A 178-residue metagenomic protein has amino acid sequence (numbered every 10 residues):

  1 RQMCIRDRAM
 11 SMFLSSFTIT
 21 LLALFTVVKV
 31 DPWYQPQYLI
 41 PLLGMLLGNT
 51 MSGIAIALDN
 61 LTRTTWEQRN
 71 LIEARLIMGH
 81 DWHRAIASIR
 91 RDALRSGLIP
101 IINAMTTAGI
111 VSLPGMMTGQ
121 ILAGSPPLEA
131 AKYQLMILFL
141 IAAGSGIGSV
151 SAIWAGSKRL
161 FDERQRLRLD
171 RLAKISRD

Functional and structural regions predicted by a protein language model:
R1-I5: Short, small-residue-biased leader/transition segments that mark boundaries at the very start of proteins
A9-V30, L42-I56, A142, G146: Mid-bilayer segments of alpha-helical transmembrane spans in multi-pass integral membrane proteins that mediate
V30-I40, L128-K132: Membrane-water interface of transmembrane alpha-helices in multipass transporters/channels
N60-A93: Short cytoplasmic-facing helical segments at TM-TM junctions of multi-pass membrane proteins
A85-L113: Transmembrane alpha-helices
A108-I137: Glycine-rich helix-loop "coupling/hinge" segments at transmembrane-helix boundaries in multipass transporters
L128-S157: Hydrophobic alpha-helical transmembrane segments of polytopic membrane proteins
L160-D178: Short cytosolic juxtamembrane segments of multi-pass membrane proteins
